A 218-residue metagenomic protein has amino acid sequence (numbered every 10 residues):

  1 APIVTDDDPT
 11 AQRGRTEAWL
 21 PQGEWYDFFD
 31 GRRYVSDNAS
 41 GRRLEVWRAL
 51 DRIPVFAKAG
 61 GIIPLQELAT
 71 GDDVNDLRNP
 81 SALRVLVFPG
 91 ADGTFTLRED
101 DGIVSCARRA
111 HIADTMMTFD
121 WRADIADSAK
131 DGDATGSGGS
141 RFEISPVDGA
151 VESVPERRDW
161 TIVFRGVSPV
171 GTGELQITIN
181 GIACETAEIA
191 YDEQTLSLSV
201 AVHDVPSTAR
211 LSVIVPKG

Functional and structural regions predicted by a protein language model:
P2-T172, P206: Catalytic core of carbohydrate-active enzymes
G173-N180: Short, surface-exposed alpha-helix to beta-strand junction/turn motifs within ectodomains of secreted and cell-envelope
N180-P206: Extracellular/luminal ectodomains and secreted, surface-exposed scaffolds of diverse proteins
H203-G218: Surface-exposed interaction regions enriched in Ser/Thr/Asp/Glu that occur as long low-complexity tracts or repetitive
